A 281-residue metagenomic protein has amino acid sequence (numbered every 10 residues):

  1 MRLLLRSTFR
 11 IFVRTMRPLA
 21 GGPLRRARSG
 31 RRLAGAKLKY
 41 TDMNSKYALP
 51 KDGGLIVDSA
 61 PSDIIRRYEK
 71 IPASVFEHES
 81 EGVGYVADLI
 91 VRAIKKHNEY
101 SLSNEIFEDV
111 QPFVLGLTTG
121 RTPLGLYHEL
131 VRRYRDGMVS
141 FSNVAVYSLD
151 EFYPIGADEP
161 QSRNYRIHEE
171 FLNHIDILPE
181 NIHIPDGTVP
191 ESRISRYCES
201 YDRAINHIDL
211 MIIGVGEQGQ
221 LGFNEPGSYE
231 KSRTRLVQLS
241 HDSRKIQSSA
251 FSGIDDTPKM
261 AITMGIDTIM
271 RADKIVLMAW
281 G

Functional and structural regions predicted by a protein language model:
M1-K37: Membrane-proximal basic amphipathic "stem/tether" segments
Y40-V114, E191: N-terminal glycine-/serine-/threonine-rich phosphate-binding loop
G54-K70, V139-I212: Ligand-binding beta-strand-loop-alpha-helix segment within the catalytic cores of soluble metabolic enzymes
E99-D136: Glycine-rich N-terminal segment of FAD-binding domains in flavoprotein oxidoreductases, spanning the beta-loop-helix
P112-F113, T122, L126, S200-S228: A glycine-rich beta-strand to alpha-helix segment that forms a phosphate/ribose-binding loop at ligand/cofactor sites
G116-G120, S148, P185-D186, I212-V215 (+1 more regions): Short beta-strand segments
Q218, G222-I266: Class I SAM-dependent methyltransferase SAM-binding "motif I" and its flanking Rossmann-like core
I262-W280: C-terminal functional extensions of proteins
